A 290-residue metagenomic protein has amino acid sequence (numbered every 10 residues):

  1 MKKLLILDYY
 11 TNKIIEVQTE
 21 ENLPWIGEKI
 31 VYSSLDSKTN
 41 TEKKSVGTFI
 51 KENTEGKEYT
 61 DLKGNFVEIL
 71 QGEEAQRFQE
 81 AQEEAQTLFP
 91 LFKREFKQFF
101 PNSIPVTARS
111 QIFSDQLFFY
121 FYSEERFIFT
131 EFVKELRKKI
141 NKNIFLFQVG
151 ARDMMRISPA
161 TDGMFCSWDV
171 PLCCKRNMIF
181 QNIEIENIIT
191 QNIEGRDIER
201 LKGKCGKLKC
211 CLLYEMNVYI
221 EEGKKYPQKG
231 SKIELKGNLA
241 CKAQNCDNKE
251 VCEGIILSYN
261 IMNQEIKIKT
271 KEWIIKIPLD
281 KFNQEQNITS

Functional and structural regions predicted by a protein language model:
M1-T60: N-terminal, positively charged regions that mediate nucleic acid binding
L23-V31, K224-N245: Short coil-to-beta transition motif at edge beta-strands of beta-rich domains
K38-V46, A240-E253: Short coil-to-beta-strand transition motifs
T41-N102, T289-S290: Terminal, basic amphipathic appendages of nucleotide-handling enzymes
N102-D115: Short edge beta-strands and adjacent turn/loop segments
I157-I179, I198-N217: Local cysteine-cluster metal-coordination motifs and their immediate loop/turn environment, predominantly Fe-S cluster
E250, L257-K276: Basic/aromatic-rich interaction segments and small domains that mediate binding to polyanionic partners
E272-S290: Intrinsically disordered, low-complexity, charged/polar segments
